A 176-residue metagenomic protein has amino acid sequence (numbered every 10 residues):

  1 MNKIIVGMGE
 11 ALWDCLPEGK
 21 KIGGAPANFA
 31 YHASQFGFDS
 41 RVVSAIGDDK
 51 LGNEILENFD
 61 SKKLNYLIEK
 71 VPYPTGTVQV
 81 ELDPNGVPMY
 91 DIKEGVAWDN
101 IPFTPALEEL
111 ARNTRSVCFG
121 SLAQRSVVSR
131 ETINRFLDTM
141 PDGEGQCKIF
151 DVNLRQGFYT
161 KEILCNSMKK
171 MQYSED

Functional and structural regions predicted by a protein language model:
N2-V6, N58-D60, Y66-I68, P84-D176: Ribokinase/PfkB-type carbohydrate-kinase core domain
I4-I5, C15-V87, I92-I101, P105 (+1 more regions): Substrate-binding N-lobe of the ribokinase-like
E10, D14, N28, D151: Acidic active-site catalytic centers that drive phospho-/nucleotidyl reactions and related ester hydrolyses
E10, S44-D48, N153: Cofactor-binding loop segments of dinucleotide-utilizing enzymes, especially the Rossmann-like FAD- and NAD(P)+-binding
